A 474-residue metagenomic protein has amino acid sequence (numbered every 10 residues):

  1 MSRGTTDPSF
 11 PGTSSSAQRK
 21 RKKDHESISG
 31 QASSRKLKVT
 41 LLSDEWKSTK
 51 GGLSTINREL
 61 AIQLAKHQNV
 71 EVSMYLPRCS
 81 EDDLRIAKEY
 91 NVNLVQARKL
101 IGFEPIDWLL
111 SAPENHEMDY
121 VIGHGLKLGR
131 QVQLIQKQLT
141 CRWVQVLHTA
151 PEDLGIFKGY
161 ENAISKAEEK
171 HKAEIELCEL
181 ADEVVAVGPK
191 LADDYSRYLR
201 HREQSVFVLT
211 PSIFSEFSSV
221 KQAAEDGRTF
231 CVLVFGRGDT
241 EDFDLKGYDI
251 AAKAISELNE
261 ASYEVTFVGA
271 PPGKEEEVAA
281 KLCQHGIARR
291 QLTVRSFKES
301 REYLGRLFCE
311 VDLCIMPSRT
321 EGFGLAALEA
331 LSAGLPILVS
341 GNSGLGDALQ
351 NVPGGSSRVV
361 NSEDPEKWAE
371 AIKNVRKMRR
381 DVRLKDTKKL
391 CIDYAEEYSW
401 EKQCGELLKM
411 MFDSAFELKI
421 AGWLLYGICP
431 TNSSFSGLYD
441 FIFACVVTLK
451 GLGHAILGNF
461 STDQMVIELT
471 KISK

Functional and structural regions predicted by a protein language model:
R3, D7-K36, L42-K50, R58-W108 (+2 more regions): N-terminal strand-loop element at the rim of the active site of nucleotide-sugar-dependent glycosyltransferases
L42, A223-S256, T266: Conserved donor-binding/catalytic core segment of Leloir-type glycosyltransferases
G123-L128, L147: Short His-centered aromatic/hydrophobic patch
P151, A163-V184: Membrane-proximal helix-turn-helix segments that form the acceptor-binding/catalytic region of lipid-linked
F267-A270, E277-E302: Nucleotide-activated donor-binding/catalytic signature segment of Leloir-type glycosyltransferases, i.e., the conserved
R319: Aromatic "clamp/platform" in nucleotide-sugar-dependent glycosyltransferases that forms part of the donor/acceptor
P336-V339: Short hydrophobic beta-strand element within catalytic cores of glycosyltransferases and related nucleotide-activated
G346-N374: Change "using UDP/GDP/dTDP sugars" to "using nucleotide sugars
